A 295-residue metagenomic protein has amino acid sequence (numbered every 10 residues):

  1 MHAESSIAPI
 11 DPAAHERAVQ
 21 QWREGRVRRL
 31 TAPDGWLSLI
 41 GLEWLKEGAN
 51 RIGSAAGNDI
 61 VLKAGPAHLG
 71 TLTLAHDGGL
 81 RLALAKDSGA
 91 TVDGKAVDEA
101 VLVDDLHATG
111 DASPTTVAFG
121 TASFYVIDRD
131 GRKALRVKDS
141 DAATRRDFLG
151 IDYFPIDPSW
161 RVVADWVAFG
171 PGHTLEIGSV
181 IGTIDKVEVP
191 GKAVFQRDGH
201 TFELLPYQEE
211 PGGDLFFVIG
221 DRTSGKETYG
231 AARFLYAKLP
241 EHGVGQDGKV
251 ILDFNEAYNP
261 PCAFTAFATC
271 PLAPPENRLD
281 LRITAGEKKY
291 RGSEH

Functional and structural regions predicted by a protein language model:
M1-L39: N-terminal pre-domain segments of enzymes
L39, W44-P114, Y236, G243: Forkhead-associated
G65-A67, D98, V103-D104, R129-R132 (+2 more regions): A short, sequence-level motif marking secondary-structure junctions
P66, L72-H76, E188-Y229: Mid-length scaffold segments of soluble, non-membrane domains
V97, F124-Y125, H200-L204: Short, isolated positions in well-ordered beta-strands
A118-V187: Surface-exposed beta-loop interaction hotspot
P206-E210, D214-T223, T228-V244, D253-A257 (+1 more regions): Intrinsically disordered, low-complexity Ser/Thr/Gly-rich stretches
S224, L239, K249-I251, N255-H295: Extended, aromatic/histidine-rich regions of cofactor-dependent oxidoreductases associated with respiratory
